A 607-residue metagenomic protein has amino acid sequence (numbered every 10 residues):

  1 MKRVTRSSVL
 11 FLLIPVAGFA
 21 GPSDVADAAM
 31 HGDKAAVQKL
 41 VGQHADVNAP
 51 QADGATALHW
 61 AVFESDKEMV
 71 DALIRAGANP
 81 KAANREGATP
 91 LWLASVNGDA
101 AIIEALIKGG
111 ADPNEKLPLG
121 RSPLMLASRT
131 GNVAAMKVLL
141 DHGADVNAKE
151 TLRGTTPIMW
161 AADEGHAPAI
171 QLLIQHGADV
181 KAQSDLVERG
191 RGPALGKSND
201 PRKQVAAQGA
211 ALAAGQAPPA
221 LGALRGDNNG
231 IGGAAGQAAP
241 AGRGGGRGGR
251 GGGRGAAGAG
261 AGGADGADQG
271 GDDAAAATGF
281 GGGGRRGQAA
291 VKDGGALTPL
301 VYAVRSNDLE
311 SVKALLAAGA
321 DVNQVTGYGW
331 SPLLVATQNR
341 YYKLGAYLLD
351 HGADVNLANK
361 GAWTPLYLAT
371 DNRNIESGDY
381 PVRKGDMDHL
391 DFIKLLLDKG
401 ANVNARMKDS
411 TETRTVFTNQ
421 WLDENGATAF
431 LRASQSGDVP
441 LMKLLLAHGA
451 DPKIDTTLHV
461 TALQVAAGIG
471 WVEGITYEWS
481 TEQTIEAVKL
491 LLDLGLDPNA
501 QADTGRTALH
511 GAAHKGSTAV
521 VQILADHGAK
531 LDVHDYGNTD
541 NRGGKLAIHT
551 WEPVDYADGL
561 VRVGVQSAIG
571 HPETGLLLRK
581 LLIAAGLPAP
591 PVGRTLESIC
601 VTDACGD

Functional and structural regions predicted by a protein language model:
A20-W60, M69, P299, A303 (+1 more regions): N-terminal segments that cap or nucleate solenoid repeat domains
D27-H31, W60-D66, L93-D99, L126-N132 (+12 more regions): Ankyrin repeat A-helix N-terminal signature
A36, E68-M69, A101-I102, A134-A135 (+8 more regions): Conserved ankyrin/ankyrin-like repeat signature
V41-D46, D71-N79, E104-D112, K137-D145 (+8 more regions): Ankyrin repeat domain, specifically the short helix-to-loop turn at the C-terminus of the second helix of each repeat
A49-P50, P80-A83, P113-K116, V146-E150 (+7 more regions): Ankyrin repeat boundary signal
A52-D53, R85-E86, P118-L119, L152-R153 (+9 more regions): Ankyrin repeat start-site detector
R191-A290, E597-D607: Disordered, low-complexity segments in secreted/periplasmic proteins that are enriched in proline
